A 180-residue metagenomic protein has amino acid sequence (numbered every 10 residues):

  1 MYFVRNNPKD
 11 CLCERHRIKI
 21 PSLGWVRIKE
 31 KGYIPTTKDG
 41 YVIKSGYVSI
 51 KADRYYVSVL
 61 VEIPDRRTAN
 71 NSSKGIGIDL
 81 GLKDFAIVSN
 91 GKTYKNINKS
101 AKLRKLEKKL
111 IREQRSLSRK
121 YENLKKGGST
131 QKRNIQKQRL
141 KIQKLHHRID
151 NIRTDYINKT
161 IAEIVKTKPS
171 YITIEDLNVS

Functional and structural regions predicted by a protein language model:
M1-K51: Acidic carboxylate diad motif detector
T36-D39, K51-S180: Positively charged, helix-rich recognition surfaces that bind polyanionic ligands
